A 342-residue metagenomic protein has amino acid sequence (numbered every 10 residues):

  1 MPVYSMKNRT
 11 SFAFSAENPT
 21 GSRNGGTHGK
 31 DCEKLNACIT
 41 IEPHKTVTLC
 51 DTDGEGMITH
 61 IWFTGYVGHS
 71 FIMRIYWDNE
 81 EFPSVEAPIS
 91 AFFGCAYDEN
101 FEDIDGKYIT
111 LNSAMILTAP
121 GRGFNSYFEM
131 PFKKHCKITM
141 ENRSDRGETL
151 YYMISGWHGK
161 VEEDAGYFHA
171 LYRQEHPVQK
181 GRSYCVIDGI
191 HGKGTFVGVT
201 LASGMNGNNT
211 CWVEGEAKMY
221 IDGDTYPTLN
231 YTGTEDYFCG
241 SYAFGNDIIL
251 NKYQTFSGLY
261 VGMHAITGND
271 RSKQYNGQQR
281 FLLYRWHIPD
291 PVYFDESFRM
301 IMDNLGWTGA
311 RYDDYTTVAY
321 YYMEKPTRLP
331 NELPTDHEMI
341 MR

Functional and structural regions predicted by a protein language model:
M1-R342: Beta-strand-centric surfaces of beta-sandwich/beta-rich domains
